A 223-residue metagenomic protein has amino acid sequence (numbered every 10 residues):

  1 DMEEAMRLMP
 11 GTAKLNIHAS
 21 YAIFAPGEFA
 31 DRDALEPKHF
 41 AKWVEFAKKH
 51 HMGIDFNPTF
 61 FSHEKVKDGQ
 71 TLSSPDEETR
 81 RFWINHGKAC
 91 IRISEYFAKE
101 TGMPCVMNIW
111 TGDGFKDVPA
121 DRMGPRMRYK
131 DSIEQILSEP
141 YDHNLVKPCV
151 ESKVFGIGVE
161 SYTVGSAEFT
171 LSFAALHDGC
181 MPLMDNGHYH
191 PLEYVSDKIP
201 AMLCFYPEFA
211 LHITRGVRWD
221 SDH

Functional and structural regions predicted by a protein language model:
D1-S20, F46: Catalytic domains of carbohydrate-active enzymes, especially glycoside hydrolases
L15-E36: Glycine-rich, proline-tolerant flexible connector loops at the mouths of alpha/beta enzymes
H18-A22, T59-F61, G112-K116, E151-I157 (+2 more regions): Active-site beta-loop-alpha junctions enriched in small/polar residues
P26-F29, V66-D68, A120-D121, V159-S161 (+2 more regions): A short acidic (Asp/Glu
D33-H177, M181: Active-site acidic/histidine proton-transfer and metal-coordination neighborhood in alpha/beta enzyme cores
C149, L183, A210-H212: Structured core elements
L171, G179-I199: Amphipathic alpha-helical packing elements
P191-H223: A short alpha/beta connector and helix-capping loop motif
